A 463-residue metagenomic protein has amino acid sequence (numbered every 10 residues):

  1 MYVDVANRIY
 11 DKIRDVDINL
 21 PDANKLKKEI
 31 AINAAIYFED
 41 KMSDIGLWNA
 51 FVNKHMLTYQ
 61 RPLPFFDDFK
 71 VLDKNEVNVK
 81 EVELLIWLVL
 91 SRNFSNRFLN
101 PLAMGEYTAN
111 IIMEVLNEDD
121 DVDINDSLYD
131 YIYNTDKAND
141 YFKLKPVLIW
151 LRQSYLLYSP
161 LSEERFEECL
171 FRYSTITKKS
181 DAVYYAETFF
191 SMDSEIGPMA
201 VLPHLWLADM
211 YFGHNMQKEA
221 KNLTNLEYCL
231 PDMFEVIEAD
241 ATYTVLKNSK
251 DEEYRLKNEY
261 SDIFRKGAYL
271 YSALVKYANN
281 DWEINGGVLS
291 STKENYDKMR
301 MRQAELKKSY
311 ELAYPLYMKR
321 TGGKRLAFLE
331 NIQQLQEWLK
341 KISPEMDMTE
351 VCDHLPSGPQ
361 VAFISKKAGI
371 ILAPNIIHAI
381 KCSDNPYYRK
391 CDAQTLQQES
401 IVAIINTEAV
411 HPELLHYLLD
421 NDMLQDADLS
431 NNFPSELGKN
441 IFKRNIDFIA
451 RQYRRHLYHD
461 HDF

Functional and structural regions predicted by a protein language model:
M1-C229, A278-F463: Mixed-charge, low-complexity intrinsically disordered regions
T242-L246: Short aromatic-glycine-enriched beta-strand elements
K247-K257: Short, structured beta-strand/loop micro-motifs enriched in basic residues and often containing a Trp
K257-A273: Short nucleic-acid-contacting surface segments enriched for D/E, G, S/T with interspersed K/R
